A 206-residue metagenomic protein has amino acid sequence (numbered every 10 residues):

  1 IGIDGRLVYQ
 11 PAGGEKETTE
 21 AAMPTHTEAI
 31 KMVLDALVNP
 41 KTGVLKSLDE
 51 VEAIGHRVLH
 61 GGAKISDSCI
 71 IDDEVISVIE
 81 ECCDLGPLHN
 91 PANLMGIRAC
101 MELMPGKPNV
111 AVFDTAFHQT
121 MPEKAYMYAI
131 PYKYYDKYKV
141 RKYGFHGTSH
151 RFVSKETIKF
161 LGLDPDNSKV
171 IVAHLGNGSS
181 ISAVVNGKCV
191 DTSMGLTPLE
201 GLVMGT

Functional and structural regions predicted by a protein language model:
I1-G62: N-terminal glycine/serine-rich phosphate-binding loop of ATP-dependent small-molecule kinases, especially carbohydrate
P24-E28, I70, E74, P91-M95 (+5 more regions): Conserved active-site and cofactor/substrate-binding residues in soluble primary-metabolism enzymes
L37, K41-H89, V110, A116-A125: Short beta-strand-loop/turn "lid" adjacent to the catalytic site in phosphate-handling enzymes
H56, P87-N90, P108-F113, I171-A173 (+2 more regions): General beta-strand structural signal in soluble alpha/beta enzymes
V78-G96, C100, Y138-V140, S149-R151: A gly/proline- and charged-residue-enriched helix-loop-helix capping module
G96-C100, M104-T120: Conserved Class I SAM-dependent methyltransferase catalytic core
F117-T206: Glycine-rich phosphate-binding loop of actin/hexokinase-like ATP-binding domains
